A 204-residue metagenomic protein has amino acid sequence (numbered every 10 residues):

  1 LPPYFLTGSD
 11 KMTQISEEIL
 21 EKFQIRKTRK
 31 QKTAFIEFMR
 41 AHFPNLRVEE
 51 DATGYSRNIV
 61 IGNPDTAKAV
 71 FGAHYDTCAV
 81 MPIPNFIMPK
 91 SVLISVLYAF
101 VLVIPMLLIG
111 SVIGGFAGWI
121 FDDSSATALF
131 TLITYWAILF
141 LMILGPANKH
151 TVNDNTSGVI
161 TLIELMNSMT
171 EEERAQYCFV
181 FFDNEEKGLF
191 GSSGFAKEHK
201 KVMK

Functional and structural regions predicted by a protein language model:
L1-F5, F23-T66, P82-V112: A non-catalytic alpha/beta surface segment that caps or lines the substrate-entry region of metallo-dependent hydrolase
G8-S16: N-terminal, Lys/Arg- and Ser/Thr-rich interaction peptides
S16-F23: Acidic/histidine-rich, surface-exposed loop or edge segments in extracytoplasmic proteins
K68-A73: Short beta-strand element of the alpha/beta-hydrolase
H74, A79-N85, F190: Non-transmembrane, extramembrane segments of multi-pass ion/lipid transporters
G114-T131, Y135-K204: Acidic/histidine-rich catalytic neighborhood of metal-dependent amide-processing enzymes
